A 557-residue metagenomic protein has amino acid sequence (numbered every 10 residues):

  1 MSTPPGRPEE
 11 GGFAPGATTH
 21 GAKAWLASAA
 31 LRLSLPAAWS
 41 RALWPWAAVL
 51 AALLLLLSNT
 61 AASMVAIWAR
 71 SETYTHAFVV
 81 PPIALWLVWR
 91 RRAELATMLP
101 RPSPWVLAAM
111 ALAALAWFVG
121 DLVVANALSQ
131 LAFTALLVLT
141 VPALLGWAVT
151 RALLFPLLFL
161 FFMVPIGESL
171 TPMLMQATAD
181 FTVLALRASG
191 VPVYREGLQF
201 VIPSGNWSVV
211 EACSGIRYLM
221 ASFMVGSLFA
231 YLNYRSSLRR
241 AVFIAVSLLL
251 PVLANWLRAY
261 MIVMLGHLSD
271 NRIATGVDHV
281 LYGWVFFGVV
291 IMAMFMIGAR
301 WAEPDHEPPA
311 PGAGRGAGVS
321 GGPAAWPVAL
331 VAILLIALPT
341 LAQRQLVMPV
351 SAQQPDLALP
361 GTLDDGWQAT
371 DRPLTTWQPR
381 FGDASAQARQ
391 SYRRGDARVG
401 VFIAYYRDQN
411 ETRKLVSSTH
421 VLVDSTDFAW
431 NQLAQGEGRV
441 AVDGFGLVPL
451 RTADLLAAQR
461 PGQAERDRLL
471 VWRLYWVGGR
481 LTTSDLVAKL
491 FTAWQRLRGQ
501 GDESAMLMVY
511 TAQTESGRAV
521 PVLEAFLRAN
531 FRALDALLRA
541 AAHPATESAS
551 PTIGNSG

Functional and structural regions predicted by a protein language model:
S2-G557: Hydrophobic N-terminal alpha-helices or hydrophobic patches in metabolic proteins across all domains of life
